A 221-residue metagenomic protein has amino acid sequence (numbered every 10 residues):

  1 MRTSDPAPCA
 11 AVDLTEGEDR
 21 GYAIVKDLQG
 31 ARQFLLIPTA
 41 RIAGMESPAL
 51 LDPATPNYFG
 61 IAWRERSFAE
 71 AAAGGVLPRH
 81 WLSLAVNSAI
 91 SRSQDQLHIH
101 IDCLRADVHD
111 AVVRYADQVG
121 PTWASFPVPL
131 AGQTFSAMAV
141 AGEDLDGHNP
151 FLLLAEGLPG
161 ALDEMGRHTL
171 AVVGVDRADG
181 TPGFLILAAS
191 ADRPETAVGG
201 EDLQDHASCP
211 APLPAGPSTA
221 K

Functional and structural regions predicted by a protein language model:
M1-K221: HIT superfamily nucleotide-processing domains
